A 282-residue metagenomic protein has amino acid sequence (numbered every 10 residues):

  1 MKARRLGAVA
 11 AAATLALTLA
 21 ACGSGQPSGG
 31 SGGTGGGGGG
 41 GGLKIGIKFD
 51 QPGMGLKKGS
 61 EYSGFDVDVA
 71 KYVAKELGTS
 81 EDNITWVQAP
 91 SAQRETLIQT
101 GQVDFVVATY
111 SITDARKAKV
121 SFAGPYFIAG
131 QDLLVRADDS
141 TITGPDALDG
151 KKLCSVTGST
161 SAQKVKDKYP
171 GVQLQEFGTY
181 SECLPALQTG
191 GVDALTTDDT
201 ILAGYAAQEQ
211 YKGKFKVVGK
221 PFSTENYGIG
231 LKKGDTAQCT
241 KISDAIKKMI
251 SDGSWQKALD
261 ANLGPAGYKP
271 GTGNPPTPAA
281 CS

Functional and structural regions predicted by a protein language model:
L17-A21: C-terminal motif of bacterial Sec signal peptides marking the signal peptidase cleavage site
G23-Q26: Bacterial signal peptide processing site
G29-V106: Extracytoplasmic small-molecule ligand-binding "clamshell" domains of the periplasmic binding protein/Venus flytrap
I45, Q51-P52, Y62-E76, D132-L184 (+3 more regions): Bilobed "Venus flytrap"/periplasmic-binding protein-like clamshell domains and structurally analogous long
I84-T96, S140-T141, Q175-P185, T189 (+1 more regions): Short helix-initiation/N-cap motifs at beta->coil->alpha
T85-A147: Acidic, polar ligand-binding/catalytic clefts
Q99-A108, K151-K152, T189-I201, G213: Alpha-to-beta junction loops
F127-V135, A203, A207-D244, P265-S282: Periplasmic-binding protein-like
